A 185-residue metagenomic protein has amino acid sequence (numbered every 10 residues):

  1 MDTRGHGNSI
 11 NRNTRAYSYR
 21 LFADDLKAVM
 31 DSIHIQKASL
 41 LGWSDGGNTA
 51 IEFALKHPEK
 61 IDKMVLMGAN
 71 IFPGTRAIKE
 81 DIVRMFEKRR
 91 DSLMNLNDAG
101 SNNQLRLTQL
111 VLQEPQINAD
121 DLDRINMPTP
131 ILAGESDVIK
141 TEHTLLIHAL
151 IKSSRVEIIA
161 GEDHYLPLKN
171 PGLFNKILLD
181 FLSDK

Functional and structural regions predicted by a protein language model:
M1-I10: Conserved alpha/beta-hydrolase
R20-A38: Conserved acidic catalytic loop of the alpha/beta-hydrolase fold
A38, G42-S44: Conserved alpha/beta-hydrolase "nucleophile elbow" surrounding the catalytic nucleophile
N48-K56, D62-S92: Flexible "cap/lid" loop of the alpha/beta hydrolase fold
L105-D121: Active-site nucleophile elbow and catalytic-triad environment of alpha/beta-hydrolase enzymes
I125, I131-A133: Short beta-strand/loop motif that positions the catalytic acidic residue of the alpha/beta-hydrolase fold
E135-E162: Conserved loop-alpha-helix segment in the C-terminal half of the alpha/beta-hydrolase fold that carries the catalytic
A160-K185: Catalytic active-site module of serine/aspartate enzymes centered on a nucleophile-bearing elbow/loop
